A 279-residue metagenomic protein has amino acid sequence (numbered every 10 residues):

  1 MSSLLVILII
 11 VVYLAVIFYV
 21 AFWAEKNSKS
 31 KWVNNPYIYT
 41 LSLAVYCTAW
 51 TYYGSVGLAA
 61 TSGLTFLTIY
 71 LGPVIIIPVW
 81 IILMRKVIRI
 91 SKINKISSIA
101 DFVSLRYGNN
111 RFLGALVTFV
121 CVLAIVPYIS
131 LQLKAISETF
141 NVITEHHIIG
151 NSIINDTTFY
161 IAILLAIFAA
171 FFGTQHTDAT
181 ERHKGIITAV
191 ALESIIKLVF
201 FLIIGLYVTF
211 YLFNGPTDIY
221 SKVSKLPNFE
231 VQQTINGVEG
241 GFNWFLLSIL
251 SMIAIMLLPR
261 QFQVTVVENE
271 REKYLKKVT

Functional and structural regions predicted by a protein language model:
M1-G54, Y160-I186, L192, L198: Membrane-interface "cap" regions at the ends of multi-pass membrane proteins
A24-N27, G57-L64, I88-R89, E138-V142 (+3 more regions): Membrane-water interface regions at transmembrane-helix termini and the short interhelical loops of multi-pass membrane
N27-N34, S104-N110, A179, Q232-E239: Helix-boundary and loop/linker segments of multi-pass membrane transporters
S28, V120-P127, I195-L212: Hydrophobic alpha-helical membrane-insertion segments
W32-K95, S104, K197, V208 (+3 more regions): Membrane-interface helix-loop-helix modules in multi-pass membrane proteins
T68-Q175, L246-A254, R260-Q263: Helix-loop-helix module between adjacent transmembrane segments
G114-T118, K184-F200, L275-T279: Alpha-helical transmembrane segments and their helix-start/interface "positive-inside/aromatic belt" motifs in integral
T144-T158, V208-S251: Helix-loop-helix junctions that connect adjacent transmembrane segments in multi-pass membrane transporters
